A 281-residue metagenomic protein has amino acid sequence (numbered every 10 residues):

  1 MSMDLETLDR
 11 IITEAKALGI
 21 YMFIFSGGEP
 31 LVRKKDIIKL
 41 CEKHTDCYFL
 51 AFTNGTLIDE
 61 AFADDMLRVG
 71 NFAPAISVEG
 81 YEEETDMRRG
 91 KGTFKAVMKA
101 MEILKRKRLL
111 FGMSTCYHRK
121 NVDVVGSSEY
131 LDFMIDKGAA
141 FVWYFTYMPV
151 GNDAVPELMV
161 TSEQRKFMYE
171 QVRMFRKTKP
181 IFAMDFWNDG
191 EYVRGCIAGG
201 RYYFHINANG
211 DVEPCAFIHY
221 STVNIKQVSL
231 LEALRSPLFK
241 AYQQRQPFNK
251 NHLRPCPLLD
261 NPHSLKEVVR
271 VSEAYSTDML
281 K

Functional and structural regions predicted by a protein language model:
L5-S26, R33-F145: Radical SAM/AdoMet-radical enzyme domain recognition
A15, H44, A73, G92 (+4 more regions): Alpha-helix boundary/capping residues
E42-T45, L67, K105, I135 (+5 more regions): Alpha-helix boundary recognition
D86-G195, G199, A208-N209, E213 (+1 more regions): Radical SAM enzyme [4Fe-4S]-AdoMet core and its adjacent flexible, acidic and glycine-rich loops/tails across
F217-K281: Flexible mid-to-C-terminal extensions adjoining Fe-S/redox cofactors in radical SAM and related proteins
